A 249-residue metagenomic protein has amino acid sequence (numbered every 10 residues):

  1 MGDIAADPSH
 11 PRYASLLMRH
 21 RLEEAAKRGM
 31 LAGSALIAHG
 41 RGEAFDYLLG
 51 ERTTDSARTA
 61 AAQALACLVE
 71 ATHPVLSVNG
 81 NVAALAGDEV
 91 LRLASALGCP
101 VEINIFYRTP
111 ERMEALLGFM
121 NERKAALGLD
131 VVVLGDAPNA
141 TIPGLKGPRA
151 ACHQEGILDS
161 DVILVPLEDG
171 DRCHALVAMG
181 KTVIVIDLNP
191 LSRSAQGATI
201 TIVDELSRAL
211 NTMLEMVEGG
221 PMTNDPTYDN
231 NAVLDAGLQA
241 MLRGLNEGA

Functional and structural regions predicted by a protein language model:
M1-P100, Y228-A249: Electropositive, gly/pro-rich neighborhoods at or near active sites that engage anionic ligands
E70, L158-D159: Alpha-helix C-terminal capping/helix-to-coil transition sites in glycosyltransferase folds
N79-D88, Y107-E111, E168-D171: Gly/Ser/Thr-rich loops at beta-strand to alpha-helix junctions that form or flank small-molecule/cofactor-binding
R92, A96-R149: Long, charge-dense
Y107-R112, C173, P190-S194, R208-L210: Short gly/pro/ser/thr-enriched loop/turn and capping motifs at secondary-structure boundaries
N139-L158, L164-D171: Active-site glycine-rich loop that binds ribose-phosphate moieties when present
G170-L191: A short, gly/pro- and small-residue-rich
R193-A249: C-terminal functional extensions of proteins
